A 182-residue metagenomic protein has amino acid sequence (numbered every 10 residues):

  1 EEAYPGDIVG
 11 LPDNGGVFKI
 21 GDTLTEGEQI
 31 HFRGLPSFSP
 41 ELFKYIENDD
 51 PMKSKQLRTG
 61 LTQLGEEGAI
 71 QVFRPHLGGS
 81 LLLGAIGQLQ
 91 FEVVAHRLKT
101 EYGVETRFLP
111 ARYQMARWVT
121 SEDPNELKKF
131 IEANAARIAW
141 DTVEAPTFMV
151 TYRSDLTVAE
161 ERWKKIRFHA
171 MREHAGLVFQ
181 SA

Functional and structural regions predicted by a protein language model:
E1-A182: Structural and coupling elements of P-loop NTPases
